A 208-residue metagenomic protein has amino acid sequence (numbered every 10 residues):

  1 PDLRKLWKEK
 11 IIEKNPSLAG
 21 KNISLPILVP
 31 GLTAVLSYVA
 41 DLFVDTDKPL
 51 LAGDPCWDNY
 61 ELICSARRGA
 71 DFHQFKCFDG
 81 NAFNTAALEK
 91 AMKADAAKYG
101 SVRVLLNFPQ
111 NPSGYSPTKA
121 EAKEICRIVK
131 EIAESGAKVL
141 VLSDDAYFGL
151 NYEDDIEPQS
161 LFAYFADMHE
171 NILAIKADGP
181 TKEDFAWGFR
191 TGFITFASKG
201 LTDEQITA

Functional and structural regions predicted by a protein language model:
P1-L140, F148-H169: Conserved core of the PLP fold type I
A163-A208: Conserved core segment of the aminotransferase class I/II
